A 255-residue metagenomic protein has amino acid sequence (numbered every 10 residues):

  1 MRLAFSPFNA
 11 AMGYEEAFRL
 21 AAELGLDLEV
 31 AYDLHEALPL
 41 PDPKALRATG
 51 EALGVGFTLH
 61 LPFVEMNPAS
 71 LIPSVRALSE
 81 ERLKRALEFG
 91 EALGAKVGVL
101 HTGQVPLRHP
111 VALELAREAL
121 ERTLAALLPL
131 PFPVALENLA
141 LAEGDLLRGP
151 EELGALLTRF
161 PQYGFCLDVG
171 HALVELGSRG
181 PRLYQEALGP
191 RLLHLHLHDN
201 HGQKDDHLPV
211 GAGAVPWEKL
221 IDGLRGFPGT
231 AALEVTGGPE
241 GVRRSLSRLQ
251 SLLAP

Functional and structural regions predicted by a protein language model:
M1-R85, E91, G164, A254-P255: N-terminal pre-domain/capping segments
R2, A11, E15-F18, K96 (+3 more regions): Histidine-acidic metal/acid-base catalytic patches
S6-E15, A31-A45, N67-S70, V105-P110 (+5 more regions): Acidic-and-aromatic substrate-binding clefts and catalytic sites of carbohydrate-active enzymes
A17-G25, L40-L59, A86-G94, L124-P131 (+3 more regions): Acidic (Asp/Glu)-rich catalytic clusters
D27-A31, T58, A135-L136, C166-V169 (+2 more regions): Generic enzyme active-site microenvironment
H60, S79, G90, V134 (+3 more regions): Conserved, mostly hydrophobic/aromatic
L61-V64, L100-V105, D199: Short loop/turn segments at strand-loop or loop-helix junctions that form parts of catalytic or ligand-binding pockets
P73-G164: Active-site acidic/histidine proton-transfer and metal-coordination neighborhood in alpha/beta enzyme cores
